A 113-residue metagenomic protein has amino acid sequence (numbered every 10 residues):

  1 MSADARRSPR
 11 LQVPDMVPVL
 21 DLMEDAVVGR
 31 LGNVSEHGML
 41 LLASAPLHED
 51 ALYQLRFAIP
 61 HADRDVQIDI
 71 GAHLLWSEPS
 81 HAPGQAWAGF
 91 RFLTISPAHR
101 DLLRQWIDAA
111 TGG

Functional and structural regions predicted by a protein language model:
M1-V34, D108-G113: N-terminal helix initiation/capping motif
S8, L42-H48: Short, surface-exposed secondary-structure edge patches
M16-L20, A51-I68: Short conserved beta-strand and strand-loop elements enriched in small hydrophobics with frequent Asp/Gly
L22, E36, S77-A82: Short, conserved beta-turn/loop elements at beta-strand boundaries and strand-helix junctions
G29-R30, I68-E78: Short beta-strand-centered aromatic/proline hotspots
M39, I70, Q85-G89: Short aromatic-glycine-enriched beta-strand elements
M39-A43, Q54-F57: Short, well-ordered beta-strand segments in soluble/periplasmic domains
H81-G113: C-terminal output/interaction extensions
